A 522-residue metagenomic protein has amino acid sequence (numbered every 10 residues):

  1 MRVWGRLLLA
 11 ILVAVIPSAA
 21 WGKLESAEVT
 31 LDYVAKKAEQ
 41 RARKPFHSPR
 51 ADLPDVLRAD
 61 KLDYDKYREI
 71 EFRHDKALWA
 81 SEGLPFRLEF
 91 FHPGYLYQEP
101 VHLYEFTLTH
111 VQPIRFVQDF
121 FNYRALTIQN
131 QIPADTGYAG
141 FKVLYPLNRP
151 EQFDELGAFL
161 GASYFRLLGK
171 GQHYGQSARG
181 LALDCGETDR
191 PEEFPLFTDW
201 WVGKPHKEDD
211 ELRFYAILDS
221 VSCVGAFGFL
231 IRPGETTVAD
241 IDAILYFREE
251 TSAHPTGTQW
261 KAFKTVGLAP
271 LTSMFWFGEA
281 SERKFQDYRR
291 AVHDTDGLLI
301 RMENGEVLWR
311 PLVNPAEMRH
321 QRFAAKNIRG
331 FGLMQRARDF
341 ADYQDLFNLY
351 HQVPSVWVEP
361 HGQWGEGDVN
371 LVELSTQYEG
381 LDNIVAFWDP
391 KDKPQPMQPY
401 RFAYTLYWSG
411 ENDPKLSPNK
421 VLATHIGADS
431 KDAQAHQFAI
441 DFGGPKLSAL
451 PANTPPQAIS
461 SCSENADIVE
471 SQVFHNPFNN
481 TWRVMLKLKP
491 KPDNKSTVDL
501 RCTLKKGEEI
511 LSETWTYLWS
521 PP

Functional and structural regions predicted by a protein language model:
M1-L8: Bacterial N-terminal signal peptides that target proteins for export
V15-P17: N-terminal signal peptide c-region/cleavage motif recognized by signal peptidases
K23-Y64, R68-R73, F91, D342-P522: Terminal accessory/anchoring regions of large secretory-pathway or extracellular enzymes
V34-D189: Solvent-exposed N-terminal domain segments of exported/luminal and surface proteins
D65, A158-L160, Q259-P399, Y407 (+1 more regions): A contiguous, surface-exposed recognition patch within enzymatic or periplasmic domains that forms
Q176-G234, G365-D368, Q377, L381: Extended, loop-rich substrate-binding clefts of extracytoplasmic carbohydrate-active enzymes
A216-M274: Acidic, contiguous internal or C-terminal segments within carbohydrate-active enzymes that form a structured patch used
